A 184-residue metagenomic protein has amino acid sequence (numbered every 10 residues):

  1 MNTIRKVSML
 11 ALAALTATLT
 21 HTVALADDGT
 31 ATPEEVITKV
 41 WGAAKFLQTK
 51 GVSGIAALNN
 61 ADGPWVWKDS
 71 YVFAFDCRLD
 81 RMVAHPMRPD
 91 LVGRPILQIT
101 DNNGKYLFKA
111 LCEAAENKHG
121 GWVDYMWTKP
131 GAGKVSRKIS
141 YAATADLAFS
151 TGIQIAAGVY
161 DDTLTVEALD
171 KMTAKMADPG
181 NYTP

Functional and structural regions predicted by a protein language model:
N2-P184: N-terminal membrane-sensor/transducer module of prokaryotic signaling receptors
